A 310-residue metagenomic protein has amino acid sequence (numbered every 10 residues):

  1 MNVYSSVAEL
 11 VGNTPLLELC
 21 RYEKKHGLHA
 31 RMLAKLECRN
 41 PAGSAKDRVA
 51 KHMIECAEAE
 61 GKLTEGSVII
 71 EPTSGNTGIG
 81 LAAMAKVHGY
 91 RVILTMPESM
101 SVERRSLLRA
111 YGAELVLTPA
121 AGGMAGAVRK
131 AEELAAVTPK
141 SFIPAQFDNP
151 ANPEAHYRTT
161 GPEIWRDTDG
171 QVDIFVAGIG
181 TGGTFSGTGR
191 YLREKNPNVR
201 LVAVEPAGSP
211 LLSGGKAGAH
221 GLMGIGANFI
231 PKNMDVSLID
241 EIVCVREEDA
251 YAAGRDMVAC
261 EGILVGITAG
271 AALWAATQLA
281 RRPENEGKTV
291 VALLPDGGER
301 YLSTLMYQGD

Functional and structural regions predicted by a protein language model:
M1-D310: PLP-dependent amino-acid enzyme catalytic core
